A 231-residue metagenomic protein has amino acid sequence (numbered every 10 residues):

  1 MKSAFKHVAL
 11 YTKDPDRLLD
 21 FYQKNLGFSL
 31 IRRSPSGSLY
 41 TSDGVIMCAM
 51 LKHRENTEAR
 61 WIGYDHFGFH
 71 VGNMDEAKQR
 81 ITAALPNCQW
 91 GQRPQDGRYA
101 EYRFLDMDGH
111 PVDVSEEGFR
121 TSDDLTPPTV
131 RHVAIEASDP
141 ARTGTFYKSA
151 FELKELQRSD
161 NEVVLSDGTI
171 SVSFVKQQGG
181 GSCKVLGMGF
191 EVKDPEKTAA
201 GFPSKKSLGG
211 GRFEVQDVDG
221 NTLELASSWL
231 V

Functional and structural regions predicted by a protein language model:
M1-D16, Y64-F67, S115-G144, S171 (+2 more regions): N-terminal beta-strand motif that seeds the catalytic metal site of vicinal oxygen chelate
M1-K2, A9-C48, D96, A134-V172: Core segments of cupin and vicinal oxygen chelate
K6, P35-G37, D65, R98-A100 (+3 more regions): Residue-level marker for the onset of beta-strands and adjacent loop->beta junctions in well-ordered domains
D14-P15, G72-D75, D139-P140, K193-P195: Helix N-cap motif at beta-to-alpha junctions
F21, D75-R80, P195-G201: Short amphipathic alpha-helices within nucleic acid-binding modules
S29-I62, F104, P111-G118, K154-L186 (+2 more regions): Conserved short beta-strand elements that form part of the metal-binding/catalytic scaffold of enzyme active sites
T82-T129, I135, A199-V231: Vicinal oxygen chelate
G179-F202, S207-L208: Glycine/small-residue-rich hydrophobic helix-like segments
